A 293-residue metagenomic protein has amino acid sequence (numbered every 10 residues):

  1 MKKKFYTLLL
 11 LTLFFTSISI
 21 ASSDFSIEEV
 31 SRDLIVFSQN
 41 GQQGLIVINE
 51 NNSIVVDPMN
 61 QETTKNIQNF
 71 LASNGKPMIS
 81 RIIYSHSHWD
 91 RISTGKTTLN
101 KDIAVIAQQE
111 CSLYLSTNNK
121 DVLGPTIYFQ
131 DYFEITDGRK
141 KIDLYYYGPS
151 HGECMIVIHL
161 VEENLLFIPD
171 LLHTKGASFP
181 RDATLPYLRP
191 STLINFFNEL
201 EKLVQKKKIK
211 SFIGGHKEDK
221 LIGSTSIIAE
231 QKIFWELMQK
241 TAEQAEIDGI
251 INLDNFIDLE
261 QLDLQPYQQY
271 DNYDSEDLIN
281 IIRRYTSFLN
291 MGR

Functional and structural regions predicted by a protein language model:
M1-L9: Bacterial N-terminal signal peptides that target proteins for export
L8-S17: Bacterial N-terminal signal peptides
S19-S23: Boundary at the C-terminal end of the N-terminal hydrophobic targeting segment
D24, E28-V30, Q109-C154, V161-E162 (+3 more regions): Metallo-beta-lactamase
F25-N69, V157-D170: Conserved beta-strand hairpin/beta-sheet module of binuclear metal-dependent hydrolase folds, prominently
S53, N60, K141, P149-S150 (+1 more regions): Metallo-beta-lactamase
K65, N69-T136: Active-site HxH/HxHxD metal-binding segment of metal-dependent hydrolases
V204-S211, E218-R293: Accessory terminal helices/loops
